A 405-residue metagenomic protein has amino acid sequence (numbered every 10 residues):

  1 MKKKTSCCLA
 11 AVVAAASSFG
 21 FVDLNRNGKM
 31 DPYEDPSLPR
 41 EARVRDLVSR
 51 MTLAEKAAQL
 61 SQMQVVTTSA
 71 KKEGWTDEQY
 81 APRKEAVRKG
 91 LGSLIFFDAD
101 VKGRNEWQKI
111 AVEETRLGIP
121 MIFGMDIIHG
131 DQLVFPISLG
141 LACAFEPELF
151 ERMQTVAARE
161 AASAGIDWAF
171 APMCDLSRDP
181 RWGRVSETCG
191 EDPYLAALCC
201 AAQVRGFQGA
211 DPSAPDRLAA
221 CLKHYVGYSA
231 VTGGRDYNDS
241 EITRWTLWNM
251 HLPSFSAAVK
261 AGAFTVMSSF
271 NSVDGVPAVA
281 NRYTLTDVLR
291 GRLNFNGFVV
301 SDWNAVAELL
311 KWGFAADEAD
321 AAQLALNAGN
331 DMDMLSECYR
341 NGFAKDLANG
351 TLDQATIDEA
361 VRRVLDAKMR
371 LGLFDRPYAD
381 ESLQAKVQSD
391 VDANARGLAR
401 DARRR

Functional and structural regions predicted by a protein language model:
M1-L9: Bacterial N-terminal signal peptides that target proteins for export
L9-A15: Hydrophobic helical h-region of N-terminal Sec-dependent signal peptides in bacterial secretory/periplasmic proteins
A15-R405: Glycoside hydrolase catalytic-domain context in secreted enzymes
